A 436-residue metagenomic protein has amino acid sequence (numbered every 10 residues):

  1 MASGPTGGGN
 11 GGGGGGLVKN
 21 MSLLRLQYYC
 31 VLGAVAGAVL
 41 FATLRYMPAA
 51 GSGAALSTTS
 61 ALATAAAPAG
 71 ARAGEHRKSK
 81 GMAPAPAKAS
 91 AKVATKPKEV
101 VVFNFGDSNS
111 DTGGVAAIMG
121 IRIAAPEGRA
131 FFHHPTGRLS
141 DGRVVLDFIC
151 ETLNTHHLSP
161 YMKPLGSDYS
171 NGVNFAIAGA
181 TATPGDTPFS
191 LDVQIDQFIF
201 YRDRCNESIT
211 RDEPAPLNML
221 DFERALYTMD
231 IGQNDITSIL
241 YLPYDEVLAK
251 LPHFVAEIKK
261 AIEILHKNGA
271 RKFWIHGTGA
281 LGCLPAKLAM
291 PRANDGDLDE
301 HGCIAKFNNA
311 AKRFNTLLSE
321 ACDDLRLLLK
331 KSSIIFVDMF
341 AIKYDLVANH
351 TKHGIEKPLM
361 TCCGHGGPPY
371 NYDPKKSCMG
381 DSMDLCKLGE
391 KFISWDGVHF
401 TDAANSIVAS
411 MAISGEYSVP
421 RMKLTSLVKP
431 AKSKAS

Functional and structural regions predicted by a protein language model:
A2-S436: Conserved active-site regions of diverse hydrolases
